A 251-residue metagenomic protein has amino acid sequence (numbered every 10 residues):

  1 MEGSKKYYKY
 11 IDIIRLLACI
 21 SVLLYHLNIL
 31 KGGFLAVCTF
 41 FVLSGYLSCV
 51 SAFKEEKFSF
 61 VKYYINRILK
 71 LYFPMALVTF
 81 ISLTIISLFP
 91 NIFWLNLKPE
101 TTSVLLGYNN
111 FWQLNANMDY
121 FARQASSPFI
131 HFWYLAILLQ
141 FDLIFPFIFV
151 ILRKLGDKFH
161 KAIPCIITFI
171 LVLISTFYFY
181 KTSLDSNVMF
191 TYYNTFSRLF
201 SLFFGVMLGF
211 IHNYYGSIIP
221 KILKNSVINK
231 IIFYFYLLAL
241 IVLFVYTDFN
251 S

Functional and structural regions predicted by a protein language model:
M1-Y7: Short, Lys/Arg-rich, polar N-terminal cytosolic tail immediately upstream of the first transmembrane signal-anchor
Y7, L17-S251: Hydrophobic membrane-embedded alpha-helices and membrane-water interface caps/short interhelical or interfacial loops
K9-D12: Short, Arg/Lys-rich segments that mark the N-terminal edge of DNA/RNA- and chromatin-recognition modules
